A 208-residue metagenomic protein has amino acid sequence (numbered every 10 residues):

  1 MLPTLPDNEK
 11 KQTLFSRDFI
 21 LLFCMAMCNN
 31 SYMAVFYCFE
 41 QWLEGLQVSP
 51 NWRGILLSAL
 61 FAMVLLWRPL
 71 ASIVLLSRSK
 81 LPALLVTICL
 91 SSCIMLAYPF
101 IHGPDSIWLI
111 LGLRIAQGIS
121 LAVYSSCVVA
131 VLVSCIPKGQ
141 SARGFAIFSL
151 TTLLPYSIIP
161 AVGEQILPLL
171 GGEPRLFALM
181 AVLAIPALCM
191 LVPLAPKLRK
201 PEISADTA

Functional and structural regions predicted by a protein language model:
Q12-F61: Helix-loop boundary and gating motifs at the non-cytosolic
M25-N30, I110-G118: Helical-face signature of the major facilitator-like transporter fold
E40, P155-L167: Small-residue (Gly/Pro/Ala) motifs that create kinks and tight helix-helix packing interfaces
S58-I73: Central cavity-lining transmembrane alpha-helices of secondary-active solute carriers, predominantly the Major
S77-I88: Cytoplasmic membrane-interface "Motif A"-like loop-to-helix N-cap segments of 12-TM Major Facilitator Superfamily
L90-P104: C-terminal ends and interior cores of transmembrane alpha-helices in multi-pass membrane transporters/permeases
L113-L150: Cytoplasmic helix-loop-helix junction between adjacent transmembrane helices in 12-TM secondary transporters
R175-V192: Symmetry-related core transmembrane helices of the 12-TM Major Facilitator Superfamily/SLC fold
